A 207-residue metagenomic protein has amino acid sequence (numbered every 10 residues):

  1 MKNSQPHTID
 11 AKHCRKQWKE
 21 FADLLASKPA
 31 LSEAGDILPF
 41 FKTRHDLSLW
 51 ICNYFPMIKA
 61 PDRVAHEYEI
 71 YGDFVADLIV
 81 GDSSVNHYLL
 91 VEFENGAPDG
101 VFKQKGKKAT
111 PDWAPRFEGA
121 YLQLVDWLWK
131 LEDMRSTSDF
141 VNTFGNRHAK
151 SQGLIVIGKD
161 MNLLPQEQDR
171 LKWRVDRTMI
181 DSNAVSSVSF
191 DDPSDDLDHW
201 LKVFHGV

Functional and structural regions predicted by a protein language model:
M1-V207: Charged, terminal alpha-helix-loop-beta segments that serve as non-catalytic nucleic-acid engagement and/or assembly
